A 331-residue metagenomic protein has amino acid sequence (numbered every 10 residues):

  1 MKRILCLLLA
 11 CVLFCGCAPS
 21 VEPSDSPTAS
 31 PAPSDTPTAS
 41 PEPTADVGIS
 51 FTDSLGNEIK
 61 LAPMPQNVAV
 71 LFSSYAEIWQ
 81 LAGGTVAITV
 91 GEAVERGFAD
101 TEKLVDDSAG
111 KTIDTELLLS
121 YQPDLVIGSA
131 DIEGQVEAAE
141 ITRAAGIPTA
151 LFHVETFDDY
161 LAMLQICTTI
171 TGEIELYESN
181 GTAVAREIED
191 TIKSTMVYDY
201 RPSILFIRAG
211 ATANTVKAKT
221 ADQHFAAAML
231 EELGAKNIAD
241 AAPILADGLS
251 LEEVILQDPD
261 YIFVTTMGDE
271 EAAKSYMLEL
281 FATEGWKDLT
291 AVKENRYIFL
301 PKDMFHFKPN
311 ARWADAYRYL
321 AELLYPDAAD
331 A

Functional and structural regions predicted by a protein language model:
M1-L8: Positively charged n-region of N-terminal signal peptides that target proteins for export
I4, C17-S74, I174-I207, D258-Y261 (+2 more regions): Bacterial Sec-exported substrate-binding components of ABC uptake systems
L9-L13: Hydrophobic core
A69-Y121, L125-I132: A short, structured surface patch at a secondary-structure boundary
E92-E95, V216-A246: Alpha-helical, coiled-coil/dimerization segments enriched in small aliphatic residues
G110, T115-G128, I147, S250-V264: Proline-aspartate-enriched helix->loop->beta-strand connector
G134-E137, F152-I166, Y200-F225: Extracytoplasmic ligand-binding site segments that recognize negatively charged/polar headgroups
D159-A162, I166-T171, E175-T182, V264-A331: Structured C-terminal subdomain patch of bacterial secreted/periplasmic proteins
